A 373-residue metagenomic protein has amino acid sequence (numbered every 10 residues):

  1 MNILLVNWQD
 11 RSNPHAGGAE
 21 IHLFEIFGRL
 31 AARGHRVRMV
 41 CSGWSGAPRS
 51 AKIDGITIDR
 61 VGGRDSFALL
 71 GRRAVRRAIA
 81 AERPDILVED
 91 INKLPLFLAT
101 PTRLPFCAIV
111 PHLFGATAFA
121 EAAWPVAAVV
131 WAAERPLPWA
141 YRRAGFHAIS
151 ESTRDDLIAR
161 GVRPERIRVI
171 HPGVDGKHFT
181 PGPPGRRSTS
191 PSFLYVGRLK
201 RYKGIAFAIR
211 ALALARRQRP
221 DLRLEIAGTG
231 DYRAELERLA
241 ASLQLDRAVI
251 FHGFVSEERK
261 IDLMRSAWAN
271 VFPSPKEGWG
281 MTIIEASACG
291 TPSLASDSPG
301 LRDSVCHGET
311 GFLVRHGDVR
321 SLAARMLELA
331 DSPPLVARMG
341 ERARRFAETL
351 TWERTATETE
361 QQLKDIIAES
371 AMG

Functional and structural regions predicted by a protein language model:
V126-F146: Membrane-proximal helix-turn-helix segments that form the acceptor-binding/catalytic region of lipid-linked
H147, G185-L212: Conserved donor-binding/catalytic core segment of Leloir-type glycosyltransferases
S152, G173: Carbohydrate-associated surface elements
E237-V255: Nucleotide-activated donor-binding/catalytic signature segment of Leloir-type glycosyltransferases, i.e., the conserved
F254-V255, D262-A267: Short alpha-helical donor nucleotide-sugar binding micro-motif in glycosyltransferases
P275: Aromatic "clamp/platform" in nucleotide-sugar-dependent glycosyltransferases that forms part of the donor/acceptor
I283, P292-A295: Short hydrophobic beta-strand element within catalytic cores of glycosyltransferases and related nucleotide-activated
R302-L327, P334-R338: Change "using UDP/GDP/dTDP sugars" to "using nucleotide sugars
